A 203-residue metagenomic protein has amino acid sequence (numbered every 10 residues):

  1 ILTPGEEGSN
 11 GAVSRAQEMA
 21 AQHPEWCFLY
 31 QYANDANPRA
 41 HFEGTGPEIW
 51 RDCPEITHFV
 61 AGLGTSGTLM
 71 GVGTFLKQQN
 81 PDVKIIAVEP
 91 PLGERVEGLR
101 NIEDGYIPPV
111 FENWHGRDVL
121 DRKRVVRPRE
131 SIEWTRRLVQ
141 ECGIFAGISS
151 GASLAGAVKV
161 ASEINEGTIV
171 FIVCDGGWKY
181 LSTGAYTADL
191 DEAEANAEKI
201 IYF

Functional and structural regions predicted by a protein language model:
I1-A20: Gly/Ser-rich phosphate-binding catalytic loop and adjacent alpha/beta segment that cradle a phosphoryl group at enzyme
V13, Q78-I148, E163, G184-F203: Active-site/ligand-binding loops adjacent to catalytic centers
H23-S66, V72, R117, R129-F145: Active-site/ligand-binding-proximal alpha/beta "capping" segment
C27-L29, V60, I86, R124 (+1 more regions): Hydrophobic/aromatic beta-strand patches that form the interior of the parallel beta-sheet core in alpha/beta enzyme
A33-A36, G64-G67, E89-E94, E103 (+2 more regions): Glycine-rich beta-alpha junction loops
R51, T74, Q78, V158-S162: Short, well-ordered alpha-helices that flank and scaffold nucleotide-derived cofactor binding pockets
L63-G73, S149-A157, Y180: Short glycine/serine/threonine-rich phosphate/pyrophosphate-binding segments that cradle anionic phosphate groups
F145-I148, T168-V173: Conserved active-site loop/cleft motifs that coordinate metal ions or position small ligands
